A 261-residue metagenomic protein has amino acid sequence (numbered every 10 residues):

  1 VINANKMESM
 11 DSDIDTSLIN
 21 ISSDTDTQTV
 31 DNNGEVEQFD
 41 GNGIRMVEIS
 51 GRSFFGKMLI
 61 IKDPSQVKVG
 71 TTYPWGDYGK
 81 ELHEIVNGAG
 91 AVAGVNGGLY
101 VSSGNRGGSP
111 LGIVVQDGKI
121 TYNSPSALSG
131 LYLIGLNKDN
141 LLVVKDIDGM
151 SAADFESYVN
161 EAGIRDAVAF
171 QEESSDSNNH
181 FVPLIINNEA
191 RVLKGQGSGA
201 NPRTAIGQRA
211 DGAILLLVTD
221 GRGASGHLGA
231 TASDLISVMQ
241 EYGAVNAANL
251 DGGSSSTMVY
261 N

Functional and structural regions predicted by a protein language model:
V1-K145: Zymogen propeptides
K62-S65, G135-L141, I186-N187, Q208-G212 (+1 more regions): Short acidic-glycine loop/turn motifs at beta-strand connectors
S65-Q66, L99-S103, L141, G212 (+2 more regions): Solvent-exposed loop/turn segments at secondary-structure junctions within structured extracellular/periplasmic domains
T72-Y78, D148-A152, T219-G223: Short, solvent-exposed aromatic-acidic interface loops
G94, I206, D251: Short, conserved catalytic/metal-binding motifs centered on acidic residues
V101-Q196: Active-site-adjacent helix-turn-beta-strand microarchitecture at beta-sheet edges that either contains or buttresses
A169-F170, S174-E241: Domain-core and long-helix interface of multi-subunit machines
L228-A230, I236-N261: Exported/periplasmic cell-wall-interacting domains
